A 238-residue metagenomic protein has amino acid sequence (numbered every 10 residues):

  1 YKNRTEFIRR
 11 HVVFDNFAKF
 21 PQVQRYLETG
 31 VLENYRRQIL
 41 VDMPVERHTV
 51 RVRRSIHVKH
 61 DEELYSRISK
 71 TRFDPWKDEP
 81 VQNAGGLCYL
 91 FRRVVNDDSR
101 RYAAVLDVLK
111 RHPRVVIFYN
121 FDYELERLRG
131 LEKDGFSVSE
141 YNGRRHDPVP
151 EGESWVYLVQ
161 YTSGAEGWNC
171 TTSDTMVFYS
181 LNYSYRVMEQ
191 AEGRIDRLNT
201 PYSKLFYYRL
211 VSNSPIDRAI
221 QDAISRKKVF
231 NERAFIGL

Functional and structural regions predicted by a protein language model:
Y1-R114, I224-R226: Inter-lobe coupling linker of SF2 helicases/translocases
Y1-V13, L181-R186, I195-L198: Signature of the SF2 helicase/ATPase Hel1-core->accessory helical subdomain module
I56-V58, Y141, L210: Hydrophobic residues at beta-strand termini and immediately following loops that shape nucleotide-binding pockets
R67, E124-L128, V187, A219: Phosphate- and divalent-cation-binding pockets in alpha/beta enzyme and binding domains that engage nucleotide-derived
V116-F118, L125-G164: Conserved helicase ATPase core of P-loop NTP-dependent helicases/translocases
F118, V159-Q160, F178-S180, L210-V211: Conserved beta-strand segments of the P-loop GTPase G domain that flank and frequently precede/overlap
W168-L181, F206-R209: A short beta-strand element within the Helicase C-terminal
Y183-L238: A conserved SF2-helicase RecA2
